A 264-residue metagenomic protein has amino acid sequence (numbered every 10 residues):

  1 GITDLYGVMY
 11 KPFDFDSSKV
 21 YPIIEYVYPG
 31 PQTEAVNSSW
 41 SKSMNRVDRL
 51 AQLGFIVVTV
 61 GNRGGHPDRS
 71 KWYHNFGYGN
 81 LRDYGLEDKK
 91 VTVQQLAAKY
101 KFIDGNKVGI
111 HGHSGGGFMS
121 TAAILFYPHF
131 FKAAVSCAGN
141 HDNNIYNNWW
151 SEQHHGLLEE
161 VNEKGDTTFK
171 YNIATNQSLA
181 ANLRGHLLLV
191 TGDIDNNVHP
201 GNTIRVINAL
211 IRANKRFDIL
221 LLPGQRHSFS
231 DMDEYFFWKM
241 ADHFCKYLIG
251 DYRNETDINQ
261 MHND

Functional and structural regions predicted by a protein language model:
G1-D264: Serine-hydrolase catalytic core recognition
